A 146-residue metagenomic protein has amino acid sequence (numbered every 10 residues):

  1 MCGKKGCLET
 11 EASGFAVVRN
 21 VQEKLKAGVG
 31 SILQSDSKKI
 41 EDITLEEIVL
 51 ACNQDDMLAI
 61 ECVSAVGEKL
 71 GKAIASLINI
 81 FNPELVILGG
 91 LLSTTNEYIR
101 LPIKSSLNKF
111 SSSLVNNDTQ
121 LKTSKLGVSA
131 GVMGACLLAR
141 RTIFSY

Functional and structural regions predicted by a protein language model:
M1: Eukaryote-biased recognition of electropositive, low-complexity segments and basic polyanion/acidic-motif-binding
K4-Y146: ATP-binding/phosphotransfer module of carbohydrate and carboxylate kinases, centering on a glycine-rich
